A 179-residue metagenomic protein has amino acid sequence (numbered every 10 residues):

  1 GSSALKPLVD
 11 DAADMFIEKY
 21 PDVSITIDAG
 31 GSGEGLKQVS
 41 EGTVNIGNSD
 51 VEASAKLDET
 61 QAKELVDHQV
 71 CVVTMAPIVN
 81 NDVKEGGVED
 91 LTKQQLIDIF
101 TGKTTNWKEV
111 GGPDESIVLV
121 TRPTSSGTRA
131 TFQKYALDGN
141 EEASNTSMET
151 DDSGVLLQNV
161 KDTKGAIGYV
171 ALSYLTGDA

Functional and structural regions predicted by a protein language model:
G1-N45, S49-A179: Exported/periplasmic ABC-transporter solute-binding proteins
